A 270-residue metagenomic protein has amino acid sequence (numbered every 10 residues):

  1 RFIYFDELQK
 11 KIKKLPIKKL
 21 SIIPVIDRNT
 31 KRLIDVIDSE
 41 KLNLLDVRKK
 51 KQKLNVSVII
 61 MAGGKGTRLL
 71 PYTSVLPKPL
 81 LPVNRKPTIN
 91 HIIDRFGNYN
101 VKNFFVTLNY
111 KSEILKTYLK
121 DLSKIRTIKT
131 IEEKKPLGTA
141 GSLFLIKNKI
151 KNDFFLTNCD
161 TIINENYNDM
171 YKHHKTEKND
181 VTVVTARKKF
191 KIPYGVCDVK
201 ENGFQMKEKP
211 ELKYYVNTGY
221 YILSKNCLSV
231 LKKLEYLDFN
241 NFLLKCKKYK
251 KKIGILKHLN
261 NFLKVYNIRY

Functional and structural regions predicted by a protein language model:
F2-S21, V25-N29, N43-V47: The conserved cystathionine-beta-synthase
I3, E7, S21, N29 (+5 more regions): Short beta->alpha linker loops
L20-I23, Y194, T218: Short loop/turn microsegments at loop-to-beta-strand junctions
I34-L42: Short hydrophobic beta-strand motif reused across regulatory alpha/beta modules
K51-L115: N-terminal glycine-rich phosphate-binding loop and ensuing alpha1 helix
K86-I162, D169, V230-L234: Conserved N-terminal catalytic core of the sugar/cofactor nucleotidyltransferase
F154-F155, I162, N168-K175, K188-I192 (+1 more regions): Catalytic-core segments of class I nucleotidyltransferases/pyrophosphorylases that form NMP-activated intermediates
E177-R187: A short, conserved acidic/glycine-rich loop-to-beta-strand motif that forms the donor nucleotide-sugar/metal
